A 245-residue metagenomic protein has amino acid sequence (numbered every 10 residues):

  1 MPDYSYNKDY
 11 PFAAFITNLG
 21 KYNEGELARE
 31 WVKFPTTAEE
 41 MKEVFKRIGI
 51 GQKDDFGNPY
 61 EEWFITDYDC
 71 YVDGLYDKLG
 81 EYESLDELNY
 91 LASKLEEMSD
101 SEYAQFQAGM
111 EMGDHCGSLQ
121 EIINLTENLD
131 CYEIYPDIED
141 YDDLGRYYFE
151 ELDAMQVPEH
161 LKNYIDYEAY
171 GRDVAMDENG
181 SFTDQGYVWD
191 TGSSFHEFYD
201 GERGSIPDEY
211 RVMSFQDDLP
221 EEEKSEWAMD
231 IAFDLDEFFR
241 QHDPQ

Functional and structural regions predicted by a protein language model:
M1-Q245: Acidic interaction surfaces
